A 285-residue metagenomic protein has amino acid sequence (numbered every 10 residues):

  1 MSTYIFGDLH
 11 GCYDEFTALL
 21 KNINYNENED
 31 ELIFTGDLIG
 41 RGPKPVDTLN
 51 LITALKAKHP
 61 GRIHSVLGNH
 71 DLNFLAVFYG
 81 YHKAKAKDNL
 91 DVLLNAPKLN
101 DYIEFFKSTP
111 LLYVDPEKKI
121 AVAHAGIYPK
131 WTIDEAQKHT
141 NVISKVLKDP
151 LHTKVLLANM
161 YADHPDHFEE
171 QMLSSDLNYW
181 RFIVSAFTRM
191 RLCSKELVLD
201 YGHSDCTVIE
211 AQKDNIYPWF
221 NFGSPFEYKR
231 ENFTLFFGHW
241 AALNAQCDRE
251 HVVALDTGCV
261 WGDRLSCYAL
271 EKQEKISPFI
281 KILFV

Functional and structural regions predicted by a protein language model:
M1-A57, L72: N-terminal active-site segment of His-dependent metallophosphoesterases
F6-G7, L32-G36, S65-G68, A123 (+2 more regions): Active-site neighborhood of phospho(di)ester-bond hydrolases with catalytic His/Asp-centered motifs
H10-D14, G40-G42, H70-A76, H239-Q246 (+1 more regions): Active-site environment of divalent metal-dependent phosphoester hydrolases
T17-L20, V46-D47, V77-Y79, D134-E135 (+2 more regions): Short amphipathic alpha-helical segments
E27-D30, P60-R62, V122, N232: A general structural motif
N28-E29, K83-D88, L255-T257: Short hydrophobic/aromatic-enriched beta-strand-loop microsegments
G42, V46-L49, A54-S174: Active-site neighborhood of divalent metal-dependent phosphoester bond hydrolases
Q137-V285: Acidic, His/Gly-rich catalytic cores of divalent-metal-dependent hydrolytic chemistry
